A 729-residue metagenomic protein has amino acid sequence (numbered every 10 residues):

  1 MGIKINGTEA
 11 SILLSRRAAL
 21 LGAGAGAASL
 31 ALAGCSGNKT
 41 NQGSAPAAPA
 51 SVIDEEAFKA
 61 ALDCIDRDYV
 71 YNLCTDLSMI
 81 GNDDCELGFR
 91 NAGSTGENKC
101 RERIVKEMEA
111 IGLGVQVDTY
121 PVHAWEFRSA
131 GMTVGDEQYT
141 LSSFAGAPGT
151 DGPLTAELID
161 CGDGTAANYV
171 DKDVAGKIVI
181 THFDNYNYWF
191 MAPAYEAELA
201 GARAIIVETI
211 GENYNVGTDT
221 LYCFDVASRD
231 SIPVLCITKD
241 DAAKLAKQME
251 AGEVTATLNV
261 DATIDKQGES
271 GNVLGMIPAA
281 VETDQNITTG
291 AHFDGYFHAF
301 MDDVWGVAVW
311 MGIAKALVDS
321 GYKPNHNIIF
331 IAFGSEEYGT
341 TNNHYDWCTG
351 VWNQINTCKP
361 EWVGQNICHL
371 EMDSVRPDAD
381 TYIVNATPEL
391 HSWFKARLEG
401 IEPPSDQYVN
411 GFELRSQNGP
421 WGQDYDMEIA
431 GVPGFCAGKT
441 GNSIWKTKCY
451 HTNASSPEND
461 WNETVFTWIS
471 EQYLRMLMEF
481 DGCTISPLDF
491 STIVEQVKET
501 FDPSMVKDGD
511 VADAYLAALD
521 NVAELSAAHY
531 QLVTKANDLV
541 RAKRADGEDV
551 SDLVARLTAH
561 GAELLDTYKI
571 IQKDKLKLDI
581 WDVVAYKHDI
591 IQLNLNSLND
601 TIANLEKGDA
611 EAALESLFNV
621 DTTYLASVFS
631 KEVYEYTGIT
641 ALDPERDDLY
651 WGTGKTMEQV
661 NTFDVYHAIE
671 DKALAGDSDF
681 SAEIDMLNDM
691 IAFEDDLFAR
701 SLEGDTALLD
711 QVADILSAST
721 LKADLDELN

Functional and structural regions predicted by a protein language model:
M1-L14, A18, A23-L30: N-terminal secretory signal peptides
A60, C64-D68, N72-T75, M79-A175 (+1 more regions): Noncatalytic luminal/extracellular "stalk/propeptide" segments of secretory-pathway proteins
A92, S143-A227, S231-P233, N410: Extracellular/luminal Protease-associated
E137-D171, F224-M301, M311-K323: Soluble metallo-hydrolase cores and metallopeptidase-like ectodomains found primarily in the secretory/periplasmic
W189-F190, N272, G295-L390: Acidic/histidine-rich catalytic neighborhood of metal-dependent amide-processing enzymes
G268, V375-E499: Active-site-adjacent substrate-binding region of metalloamidase/peptidase-like peptide-processing proteins
N462-D546: Charged, amphipathic alpha-helical linkers/stalks
I580-N729: C-terminal amphipathic alpha-helical interaction region
